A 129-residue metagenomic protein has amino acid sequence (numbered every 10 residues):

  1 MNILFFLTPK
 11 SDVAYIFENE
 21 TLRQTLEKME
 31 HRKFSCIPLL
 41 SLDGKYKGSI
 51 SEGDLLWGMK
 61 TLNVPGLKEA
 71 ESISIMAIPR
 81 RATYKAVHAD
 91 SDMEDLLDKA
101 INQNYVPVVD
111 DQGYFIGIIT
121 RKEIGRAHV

Functional and structural regions predicted by a protein language model:
M1-D12, S51-Q103, T120-H128: Tandem CBS (Bateman) regulatory domains
Y15-F34, L40-S41, Y84-Q103, V109-Q112 (+1 more regions): The conserved cystathionine-beta-synthase
P38, S49: Short, conserved beta-strand segments within well-ordered enzyme catalytic domains that often line or immediately flank
D43, I73-S74, Y114: Residue-level signal for alpha-helical context at structural boundaries
K45-G48, I116-G117: Glycine-rich phosphate/pyrophosphate-binding loop shared by adenosine-nucleotide-utilizing enzymes
V109-K122: Terminal recognition/anchoring or ligand-binding modules at protein termini
